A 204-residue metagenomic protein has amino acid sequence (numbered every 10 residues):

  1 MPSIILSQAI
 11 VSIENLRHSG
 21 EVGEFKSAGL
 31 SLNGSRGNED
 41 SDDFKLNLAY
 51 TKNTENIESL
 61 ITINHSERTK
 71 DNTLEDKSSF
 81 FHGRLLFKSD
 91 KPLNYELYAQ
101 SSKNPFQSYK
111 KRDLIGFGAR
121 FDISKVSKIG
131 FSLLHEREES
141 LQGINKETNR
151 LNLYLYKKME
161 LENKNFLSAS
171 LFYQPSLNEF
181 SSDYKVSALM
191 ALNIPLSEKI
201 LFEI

Functional and structural regions predicted by a protein language model:
V11-K88, L97-F106: Transmembrane beta-barrel domains of bacterial outer-membrane proteins
E24, D40-F44, E75-S79, K111-I115 (+2 more regions): Residues that define the transmembrane beta-barrel architecture of outer-membrane proteins
E24, E55-I61, K91-Y95, V126-I129 (+2 more regions): Repeated loop/turn-to-beta-strand initiation elements of outer-membrane beta-barrel proteins
L30-G34, I61-H65, L97-S101, F117 (+4 more regions): Transmembrane beta-barrel strands of outer-membrane/channel proteins
L30-L32, L46-K52, G83-F87, F117-F121 (+3 more regions): Residues on the lipid-exposed face of transmembrane beta-strands in outer-membrane beta-barrel proteins
V126-P175: Detector for outer-membrane/organellar transmembrane beta-barrel domains, recognizing the amphipathic beta-strand
N178-I204: Predominantly the C-terminal beta-signal and adjacent terminal strand-loop region of outer-membrane beta-barrel
